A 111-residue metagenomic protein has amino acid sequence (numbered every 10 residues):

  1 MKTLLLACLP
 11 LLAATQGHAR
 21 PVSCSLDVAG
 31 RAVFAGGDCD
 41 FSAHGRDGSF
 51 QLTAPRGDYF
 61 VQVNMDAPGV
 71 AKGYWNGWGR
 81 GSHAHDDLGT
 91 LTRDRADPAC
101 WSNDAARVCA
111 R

Functional and structural regions predicted by a protein language model:
M1-L4: Positively charged n-region of N-terminal signal peptides that target proteins for export
A14-Q16: N-terminal signal peptide c-region/cleavage motif recognized by signal peptidases
H18-R111: Cysteine-centric segments in proteins
